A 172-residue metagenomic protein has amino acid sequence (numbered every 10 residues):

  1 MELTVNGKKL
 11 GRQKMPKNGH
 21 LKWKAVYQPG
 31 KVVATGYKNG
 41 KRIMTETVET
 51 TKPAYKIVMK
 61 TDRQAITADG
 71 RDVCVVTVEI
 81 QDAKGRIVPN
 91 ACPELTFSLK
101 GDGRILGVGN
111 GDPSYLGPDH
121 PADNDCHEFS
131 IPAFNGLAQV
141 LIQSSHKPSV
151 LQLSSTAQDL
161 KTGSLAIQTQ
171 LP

Functional and structural regions predicted by a protein language model:
M1-T45, T61-D62, I80-K84: Long hydrophobic segments that form regular secondary structure
T4-K8, M44-T47, V73, K84-P121: Short flexible loop/turn segments that cap and initiate beta-strands
N18, A68-R71: Solvent-exposed, conformationally flexible loop/turn segments
K22-Y27, N124-H146: Short, hydrophobic beta-strand segments
P29-G30, H146-Q152: Short tyrosine-centred short linear motifs in exposed loops/low-complexity segments
T35, R71-P89, L95, L151-S155: Beta-strand-rich structural segments
G40-K52, K161-L171: Edge beta-strands of extracellular beta-sandwich domains
T51-D69: Low-complexity, acidic Ser/Thr/Pro/Gly-rich terminal tails and inter-domain linkers that flank the onset of structured
